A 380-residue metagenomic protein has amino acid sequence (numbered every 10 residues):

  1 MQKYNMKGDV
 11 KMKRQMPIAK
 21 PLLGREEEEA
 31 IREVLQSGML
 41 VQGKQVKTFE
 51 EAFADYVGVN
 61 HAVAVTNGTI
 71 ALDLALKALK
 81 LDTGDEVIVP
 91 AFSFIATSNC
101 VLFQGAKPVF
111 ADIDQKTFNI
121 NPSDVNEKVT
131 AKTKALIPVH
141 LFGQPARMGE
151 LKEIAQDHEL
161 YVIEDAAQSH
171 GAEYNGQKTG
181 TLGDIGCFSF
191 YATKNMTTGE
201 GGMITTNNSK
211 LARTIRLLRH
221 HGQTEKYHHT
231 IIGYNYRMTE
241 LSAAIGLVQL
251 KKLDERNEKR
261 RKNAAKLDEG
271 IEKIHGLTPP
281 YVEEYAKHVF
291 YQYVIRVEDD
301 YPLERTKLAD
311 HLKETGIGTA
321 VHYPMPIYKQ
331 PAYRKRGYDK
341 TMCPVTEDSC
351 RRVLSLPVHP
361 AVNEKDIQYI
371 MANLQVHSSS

Functional and structural regions predicted by a protein language model:
Q2-M39, K44, T315, P357: N-terminal "arm"/small-domain region of PLP-dependent enzymes with the aminotransferase-like
K7-K11, K47-E51, V59-A62, S123 (+5 more regions): PLP-dependent aminotransferase class I/II
M39-E86, C100-Q104, F110-D112, Q177: Phosphate-binding glycine-rich loop
V63, I88, V109, V162-I163 (+3 more regions): Structural detector of well-ordered beta-strand residues that form the stable sheet scaffold of enzyme domains
K77-A166, E173: PLP-dependent aminotransferase-like
E164-T197, E225-T230: Conserved active-site segment immediately N-terminal to the catalytic lysine that forms the internal aldimine
S189, G202-N207, L247: Short beta-strand-to-turn element immediately C-terminal to the catalytic PLP-Schiff-base lysine in fold type I
